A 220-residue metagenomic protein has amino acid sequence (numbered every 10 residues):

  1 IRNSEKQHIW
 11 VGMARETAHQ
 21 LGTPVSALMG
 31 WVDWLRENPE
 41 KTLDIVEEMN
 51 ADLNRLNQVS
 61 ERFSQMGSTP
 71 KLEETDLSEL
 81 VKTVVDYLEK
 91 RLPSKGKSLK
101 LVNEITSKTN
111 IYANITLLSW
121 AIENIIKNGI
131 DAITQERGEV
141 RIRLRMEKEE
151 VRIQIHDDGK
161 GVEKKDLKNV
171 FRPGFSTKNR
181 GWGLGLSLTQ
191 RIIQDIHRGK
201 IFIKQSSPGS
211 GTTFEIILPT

Functional and structural regions predicted by a protein language model:
D44-S94, S98: Conserved DHp (HisKA) dimerization/phosphotransfer helix of two-component histidine kinases, i.e., the long coiled-coil
S68-K71, N110-A113, T177: Conserved micro-motifs of the catalytic ATP-binding
S98-N110: Conserved catalytic submotifs in the C-terminal HATPase_c
E139-E149: Short beta-strand/loop element within the Bergerat-fold HATPase_c
D157: Acidic ATP/Mg2+-coordinating residue in the GHKL
V162-G174: Short conserved segment of the HATPase_c
I193-Q194: Detector for a conserved hydrophobic position within an alpha-helical segment of the HATPase_c
H197-Q205: Glycine-rich ATP-binding loops of the HATPase_c
